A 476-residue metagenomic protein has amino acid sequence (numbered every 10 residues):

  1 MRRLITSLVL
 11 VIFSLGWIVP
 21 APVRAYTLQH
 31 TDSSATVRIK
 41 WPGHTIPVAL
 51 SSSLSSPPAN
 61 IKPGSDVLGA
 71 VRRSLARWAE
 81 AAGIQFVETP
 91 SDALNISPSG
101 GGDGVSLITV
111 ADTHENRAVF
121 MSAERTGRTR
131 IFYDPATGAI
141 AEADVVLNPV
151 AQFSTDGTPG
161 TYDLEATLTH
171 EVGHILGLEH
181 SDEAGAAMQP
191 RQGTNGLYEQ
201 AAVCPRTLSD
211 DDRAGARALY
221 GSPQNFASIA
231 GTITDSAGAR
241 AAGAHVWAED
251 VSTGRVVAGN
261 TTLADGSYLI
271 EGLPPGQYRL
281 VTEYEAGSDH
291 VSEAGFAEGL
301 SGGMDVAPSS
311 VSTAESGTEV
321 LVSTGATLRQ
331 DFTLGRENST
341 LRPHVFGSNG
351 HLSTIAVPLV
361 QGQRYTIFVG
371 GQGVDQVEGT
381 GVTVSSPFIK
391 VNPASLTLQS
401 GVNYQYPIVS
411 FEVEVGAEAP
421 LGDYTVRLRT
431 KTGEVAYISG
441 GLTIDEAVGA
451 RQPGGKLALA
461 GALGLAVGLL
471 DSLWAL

Functional and structural regions predicted by a protein language model:
S14-P22: C-terminal segment of classical bacterial N-terminal signal peptides
V23-R342: Zinc-dependent metalloendopeptidases
A230-T234, T366-Q372, E412-E414: Short edge beta-strand/loop segments characteristic of extracellular beta-sandwich folds
P275-G276, E414-P420: Short, surface-exposed loop/turn segments at beta-strand-coil junctions that are enriched for proline with nearby
R279-T282, A419-T430: Short, aromatic- and glycine-rich surface loops/edge beta-strands on solvent-exposed regions
R336-V384, N392-T397, G401, E434-R451: Beta-strand/beta-sandwich contexts
G401-E412: Aromatic sugar-binding surface patches on proteins that engage polysaccharides or sugar-phosphate polymers
A447-L476: C-terminal cell-surface addressing/anchoring modules of secreted/extracellular proteins
